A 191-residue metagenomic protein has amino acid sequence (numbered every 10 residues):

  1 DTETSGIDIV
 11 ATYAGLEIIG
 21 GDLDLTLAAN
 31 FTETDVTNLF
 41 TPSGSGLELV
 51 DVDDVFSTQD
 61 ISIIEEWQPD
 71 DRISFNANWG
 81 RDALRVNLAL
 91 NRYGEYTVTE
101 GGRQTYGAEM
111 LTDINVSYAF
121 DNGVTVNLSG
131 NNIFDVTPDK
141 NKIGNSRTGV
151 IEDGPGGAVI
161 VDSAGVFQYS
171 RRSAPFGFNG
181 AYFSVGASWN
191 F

Functional and structural regions predicted by a protein language model:
D1-E100: Gram-negative outer-membrane beta-barrel transporters
T2-T4, E66-D70, T105-E109, F176-G180: Transmembrane beta-barrel outer-membrane domains
S5-I9, D71-F75, M110-V116, A181-V185: Hydrophobic, lipid-facing positions within transmembrane beta-strands of outer-membrane proteins
I18, Q68, W79, G107 (+2 more regions): Surface-exposed coil/turn segments at beta-strand junctions on protein surfaces, enriched
G21, T26, D82-L84, E109 (+2 more regions): A generic structural signal for ordered secondary structure
E33, L90-T97, Y118-F191: C-terminal beta-signal and adjacent terminal beta-strands/loops of Gram-negative outer-membrane beta-barrel proteins
V36, T41-S45, R103-T105, I143-S146 (+1 more regions): Short, charged/polar low-complexity linear motifs in solvent-exposed/disordered segments
G102-T105, I114-A119: Hydrophobic alpha-helical bundle architecture
